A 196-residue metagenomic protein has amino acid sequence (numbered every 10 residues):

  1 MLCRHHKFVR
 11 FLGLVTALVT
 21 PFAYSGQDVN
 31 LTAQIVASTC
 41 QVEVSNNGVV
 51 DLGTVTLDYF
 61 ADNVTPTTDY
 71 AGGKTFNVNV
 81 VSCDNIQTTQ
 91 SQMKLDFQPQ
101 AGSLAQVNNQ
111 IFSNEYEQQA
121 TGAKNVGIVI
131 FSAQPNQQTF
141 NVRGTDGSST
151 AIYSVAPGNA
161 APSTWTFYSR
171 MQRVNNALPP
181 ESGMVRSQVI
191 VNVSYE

Functional and structural regions predicted by a protein language model:
L2-H6, Y24-E196: Mature extracellular/passenger domains of Gram-negative fimbrial/pilin and adhesin proteins
H5-T16: Sec-dependent signal peptide hydrophobic core
G13, A23-Y24: Cleavable N-terminal signal peptides
L18-P21: N-terminal signal peptide c-region/cleavage motif recognized by signal peptidases
